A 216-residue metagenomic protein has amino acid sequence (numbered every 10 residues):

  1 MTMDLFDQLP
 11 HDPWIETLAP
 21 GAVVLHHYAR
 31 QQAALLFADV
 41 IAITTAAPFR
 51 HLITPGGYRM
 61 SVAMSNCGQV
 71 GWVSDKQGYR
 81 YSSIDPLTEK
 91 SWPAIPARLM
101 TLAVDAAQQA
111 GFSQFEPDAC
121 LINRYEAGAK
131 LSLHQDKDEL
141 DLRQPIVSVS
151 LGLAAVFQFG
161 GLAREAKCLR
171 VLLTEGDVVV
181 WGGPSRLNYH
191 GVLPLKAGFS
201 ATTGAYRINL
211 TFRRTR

Functional and structural regions predicted by a protein language model:
M1-R216: Non-heme Fe(II) oxygenase metal-center motifs and adjacent flexible, charged/small-residue loops
